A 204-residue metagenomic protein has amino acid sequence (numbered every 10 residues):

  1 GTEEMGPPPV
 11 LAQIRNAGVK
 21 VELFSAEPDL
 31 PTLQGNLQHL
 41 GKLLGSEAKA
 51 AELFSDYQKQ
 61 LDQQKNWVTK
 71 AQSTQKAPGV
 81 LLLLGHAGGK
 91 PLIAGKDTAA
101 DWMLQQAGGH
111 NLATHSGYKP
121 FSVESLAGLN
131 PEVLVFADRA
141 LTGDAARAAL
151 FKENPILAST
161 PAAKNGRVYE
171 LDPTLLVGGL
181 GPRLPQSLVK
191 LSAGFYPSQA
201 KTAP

Functional and structural regions predicted by a protein language model:
G1-L43, S122-S159: Acidic/His-rich segments in extracytoplasmic proteins that coordinate ligands and/or metal ions
P9-G88, T114, G166-P204: Extracytoplasmic substrate-binding proteins
Q38, D101-W102, E124, V189: Active-site phosphate/pyrophosphate- and oxyanion-stabilizing loops and adjacent acidic/basic residues in soluble
L83-H86, G109, S116-G117, P131 (+1 more regions): Histidine- and/or cysteine-centered catalytic micro-motif in compact active-site loops
P91-G95, E124, A146-A149, G181: Short, well-ordered secondary-structure micro-motifs
L92-K119: Alpha-helical, coiled-coil/dimerization segments enriched in small aliphatic residues
Y118-F121, P204: Short linear loop/turn motifs
P161-A163: Short, conserved loop/helix-junction motifs that constitute active-site signature segments in enzyme catalytic cores
